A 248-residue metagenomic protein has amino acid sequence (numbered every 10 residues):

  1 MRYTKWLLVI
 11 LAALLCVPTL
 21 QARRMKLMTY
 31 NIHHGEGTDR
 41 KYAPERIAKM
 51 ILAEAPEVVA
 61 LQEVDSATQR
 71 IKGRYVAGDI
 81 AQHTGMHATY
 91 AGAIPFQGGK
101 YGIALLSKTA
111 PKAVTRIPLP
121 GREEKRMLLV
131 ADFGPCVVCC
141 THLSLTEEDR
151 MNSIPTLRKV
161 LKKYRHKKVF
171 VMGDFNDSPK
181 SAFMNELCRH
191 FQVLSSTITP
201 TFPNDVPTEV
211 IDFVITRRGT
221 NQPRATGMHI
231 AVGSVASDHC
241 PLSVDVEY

Functional and structural regions predicted by a protein language model:
R2-W6, P18-H83, P95-G99, G233 (+1 more regions): N-terminal, active-site-proximal structural segment of metallo-dependent hydrolase catalytic domains
L8-C16: Bacterial N-terminal signal peptides
R24, D39-R40, V64-C136, N221 (+1 more regions): Structured beta-strand-rich core segments of catalytic domains in phosphoester-bond hydrolases
M25-I32, I47-I71, V138-T141, L157-F183 (+3 more regions): Active-site beta-strand/loop signature of hydrolases that rely on acidic residues for catalysis
H34-E36, T115-P118, T141-E147: Surface-exposed cleft-lining segments at the edges of enzyme active sites
K41-E45, G73-R74, E124-K125, M151-I154 (+2 more regions): Structural motif corresponding to alpha-helix initiation and N-cap regions
R116-I117, E147-M151, K159-F170, N176-Y248: Metal-dependent phosphoester-hydrolase catalytic domains
